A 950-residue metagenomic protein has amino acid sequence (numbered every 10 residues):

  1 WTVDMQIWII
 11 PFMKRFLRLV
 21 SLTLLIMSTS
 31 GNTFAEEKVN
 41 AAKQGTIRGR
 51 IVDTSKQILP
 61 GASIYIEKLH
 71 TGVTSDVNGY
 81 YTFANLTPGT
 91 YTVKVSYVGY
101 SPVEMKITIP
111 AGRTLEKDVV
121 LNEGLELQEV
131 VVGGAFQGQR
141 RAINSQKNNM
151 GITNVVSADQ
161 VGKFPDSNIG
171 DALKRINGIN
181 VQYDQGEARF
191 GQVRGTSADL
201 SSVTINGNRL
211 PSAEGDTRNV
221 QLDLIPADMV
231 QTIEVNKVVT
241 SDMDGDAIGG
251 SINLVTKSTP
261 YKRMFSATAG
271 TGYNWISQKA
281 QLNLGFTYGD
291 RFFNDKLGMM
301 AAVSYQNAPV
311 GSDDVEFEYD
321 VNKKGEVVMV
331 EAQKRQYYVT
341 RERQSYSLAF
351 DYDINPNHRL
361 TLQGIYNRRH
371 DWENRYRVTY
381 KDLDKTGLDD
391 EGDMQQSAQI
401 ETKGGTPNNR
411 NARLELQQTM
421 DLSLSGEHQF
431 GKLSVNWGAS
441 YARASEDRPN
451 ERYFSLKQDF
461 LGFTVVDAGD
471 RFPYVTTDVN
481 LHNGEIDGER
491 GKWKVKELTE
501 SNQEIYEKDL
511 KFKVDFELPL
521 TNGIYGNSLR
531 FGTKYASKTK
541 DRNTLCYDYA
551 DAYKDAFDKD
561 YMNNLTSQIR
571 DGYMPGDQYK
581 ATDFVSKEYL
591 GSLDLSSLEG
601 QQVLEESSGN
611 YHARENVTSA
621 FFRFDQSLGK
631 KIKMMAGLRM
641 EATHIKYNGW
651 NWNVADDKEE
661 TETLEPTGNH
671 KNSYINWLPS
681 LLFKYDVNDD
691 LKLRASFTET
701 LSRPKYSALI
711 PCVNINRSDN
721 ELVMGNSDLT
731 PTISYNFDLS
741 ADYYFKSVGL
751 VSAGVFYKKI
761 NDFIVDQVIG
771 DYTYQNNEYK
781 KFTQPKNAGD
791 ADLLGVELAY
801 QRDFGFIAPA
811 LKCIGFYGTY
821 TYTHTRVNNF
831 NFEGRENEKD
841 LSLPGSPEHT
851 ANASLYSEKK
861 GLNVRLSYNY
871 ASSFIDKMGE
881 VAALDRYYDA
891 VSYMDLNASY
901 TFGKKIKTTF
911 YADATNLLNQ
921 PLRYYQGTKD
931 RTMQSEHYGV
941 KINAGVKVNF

Functional and structural regions predicted by a protein language model:
V20, L498-I505, K513-P519, N527-L529 (+3 more regions): Conserved C-terminal beta-signal and adjacent last beta-strands/turns of outer-membrane beta-barrel proteins
E37-V39, R50-Q57, A62-E67, S96-Y100 (+3 more regions): Short, acidic, small-residue-rich periplasmic hinge/interaction motif at the N-terminus of Gram-negative outer-membrane
A84, R209-K237: Short acidic/polar hinge/loop motifs at secondary-structure boundaries that mediate gating or recognition
E116-V119, I169-A172, R189-Q192, T204 (+4 more regions): N-terminal periplasmic accessory domains that precede and gate Gram-negative outer-membrane beta-barrel machines
G170-R209: Extracytoplasmic beta-strand/coil segments of soluble accessory domains associated with Gram-negative outer-membrane
Q278-D382, P407, Q417-L424, P679-L681: Transmembrane beta-barrel wall of Gram-negative outer-membrane proteins
T402-D421, E605, G609-T618, N672 (+4 more regions): Outer-membrane beta-barrel signature, preferentially recognizing the C-terminal barrel domain of Gram-negative
Y757-K759, N777-F874: Gram-negative outer-membrane beta-barrel transporters
